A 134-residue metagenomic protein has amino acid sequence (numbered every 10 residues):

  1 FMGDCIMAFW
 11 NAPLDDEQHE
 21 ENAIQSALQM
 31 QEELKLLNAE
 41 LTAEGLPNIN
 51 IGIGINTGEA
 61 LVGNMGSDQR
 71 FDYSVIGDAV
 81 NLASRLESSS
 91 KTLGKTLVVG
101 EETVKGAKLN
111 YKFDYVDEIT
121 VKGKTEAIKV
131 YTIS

Functional and structural regions predicted by a protein language model:
M2, H19, L61, V75-L82 (+1 more regions): Helical mechanochemical/support elements of P-loop NTPase systems and associated helical scaffolds
M2-P13, G58-E59: Short acidic-rich active-site patches of cyclic nucleotide enzymes
C5, N48-G52, A127: Broad gene-expression machinery/nucleic-acid interaction feature
I6, A23, T103: N-terminal sensory regulatory modules of PAS/LOV and PAS-like folds
A12-I53, T57, D78-S89: Alpha-helical scaffold within the catalytic cores of cyclic-nucleotide enzymes
A60-V62, A83, S89-S134: Cytosolic regulatory/linker segments at or just downstream of nucleotide-handling modules in signal-transduction
N64-S67: Cytochrome P450 core scaffold surrounding the K-helix E-X-X-R motif and the conserved "meander" helix-loop region
